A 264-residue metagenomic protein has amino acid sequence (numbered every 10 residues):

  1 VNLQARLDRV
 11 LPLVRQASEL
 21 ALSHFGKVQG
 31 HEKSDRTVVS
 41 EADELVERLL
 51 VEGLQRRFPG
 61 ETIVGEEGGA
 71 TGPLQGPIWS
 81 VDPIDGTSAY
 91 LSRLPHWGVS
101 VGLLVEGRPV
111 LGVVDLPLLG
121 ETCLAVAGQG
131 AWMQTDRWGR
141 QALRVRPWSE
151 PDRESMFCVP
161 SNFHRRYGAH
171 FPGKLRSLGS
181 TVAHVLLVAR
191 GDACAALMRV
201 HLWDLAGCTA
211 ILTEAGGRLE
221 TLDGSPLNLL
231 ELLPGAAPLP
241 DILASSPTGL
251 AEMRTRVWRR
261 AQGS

Functional and structural regions predicted by a protein language model:
V1-I84, W258, Q262-S264: N-terminal subdomain of lithium-sensitive/metallo-dependent phosphomonoesterases centered on the IMPase/IPPase/PAP
V1-L11, L186-S264: Oxyanion/phosphate-interacting regions
A17, A21, D43, L54 (+5 more regions): Residue-level signal for inorganic ion chemistry
G65-E67, G179, D223: Short loop/edge segments at beta-strand edges and connector loops that shape dinucleotide/nucleotide cofactor-binding
I78, V110, S155, C194-A195: Conserved acidic residues
I78-P117: Glycine-rich active-site/cofactor-binding loop and its immediate structural neighborhood
V101-L186, L232, A237-S264: Acidic beta-strand-loop-alpha-helix segment within the catalytic core of divalent metal-dependent phosphate-processing
